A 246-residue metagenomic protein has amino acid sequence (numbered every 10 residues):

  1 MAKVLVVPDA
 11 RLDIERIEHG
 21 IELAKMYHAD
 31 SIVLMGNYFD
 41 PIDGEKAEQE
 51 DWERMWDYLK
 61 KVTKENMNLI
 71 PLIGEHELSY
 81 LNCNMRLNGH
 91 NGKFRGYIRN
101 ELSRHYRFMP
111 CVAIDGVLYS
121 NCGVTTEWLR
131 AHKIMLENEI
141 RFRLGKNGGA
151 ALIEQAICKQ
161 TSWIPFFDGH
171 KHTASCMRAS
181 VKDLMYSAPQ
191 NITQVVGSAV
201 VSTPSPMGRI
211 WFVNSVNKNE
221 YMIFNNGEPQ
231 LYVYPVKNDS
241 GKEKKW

Functional and structural regions predicted by a protein language model:
M1, Y27-S31, N66-N68, D115 (+1 more regions): A general structural motif
M1-L5, V112-Y119, M207-G208: Beta-strand-turn-beta hairpins that frame and shape the catalytic cleft of phosphate-ester-processing enzymes
V7, I14-S103: Core catalytic region of metal-dependent phosphoesterases/phosphodiesterases, especially metallo-beta-lactamase-like
P8-R11, G36-F39, E75-E77, C122-V124 (+2 more regions): Active-site metal-binding loops of divalent metal-dependent hydrolases
P41-D43, L78-N82, S120-C122, T126-R130 (+2 more regions): Short catalytic/ligand-binding loop motif for oxyanion handling, primarily in non-cytosolic enzymes, centered on
H76-G89, R107-G123: Internal, conserved structured core segments that host functional sites
M109-S187: Active-site-proximal loop/helix segment associated with metal-binding centers of metalloenzymes
A179-P235: Conserved beta-sheet core of the metallophosphoesterase superfamily
